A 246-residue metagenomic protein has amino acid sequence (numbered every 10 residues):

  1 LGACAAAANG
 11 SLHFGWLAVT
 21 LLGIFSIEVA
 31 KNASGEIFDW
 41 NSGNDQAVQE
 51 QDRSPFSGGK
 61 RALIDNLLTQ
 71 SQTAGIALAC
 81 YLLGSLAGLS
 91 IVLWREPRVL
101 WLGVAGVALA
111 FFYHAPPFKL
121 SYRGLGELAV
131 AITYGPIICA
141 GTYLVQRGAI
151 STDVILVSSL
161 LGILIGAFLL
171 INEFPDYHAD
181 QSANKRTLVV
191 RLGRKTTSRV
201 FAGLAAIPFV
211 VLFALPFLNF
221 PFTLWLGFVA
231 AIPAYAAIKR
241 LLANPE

Functional and structural regions predicted by a protein language model:
L1-I24, R123-D153: Long, highly hydrophobic alpha-helical transmembrane signal-anchor segments
N9-S34, R98-F111, S151-I171: Membrane-embedded alpha-helical segments that form the functional core of polytopic membrane enzymes, especially those
L12, L68-F112, G203-E246: Transmembrane helix-loop-helix
G23, I27, K31, G84-A87 (+5 more regions): Alpha-helical transmembrane segments of multipass membrane proteins
N32-E36, R61, A108-S121, L169 (+2 more regions): C-terminal ends of transmembrane helices
S34-L78, I165-A206: Solvent-exposed interhelical
R53, G59-A149: Intramembrane alpha-helical segments
L128-Y177, Q181-A183, K195-T196: Functional transmembrane core segments of multi-pass inner-membrane proteins
